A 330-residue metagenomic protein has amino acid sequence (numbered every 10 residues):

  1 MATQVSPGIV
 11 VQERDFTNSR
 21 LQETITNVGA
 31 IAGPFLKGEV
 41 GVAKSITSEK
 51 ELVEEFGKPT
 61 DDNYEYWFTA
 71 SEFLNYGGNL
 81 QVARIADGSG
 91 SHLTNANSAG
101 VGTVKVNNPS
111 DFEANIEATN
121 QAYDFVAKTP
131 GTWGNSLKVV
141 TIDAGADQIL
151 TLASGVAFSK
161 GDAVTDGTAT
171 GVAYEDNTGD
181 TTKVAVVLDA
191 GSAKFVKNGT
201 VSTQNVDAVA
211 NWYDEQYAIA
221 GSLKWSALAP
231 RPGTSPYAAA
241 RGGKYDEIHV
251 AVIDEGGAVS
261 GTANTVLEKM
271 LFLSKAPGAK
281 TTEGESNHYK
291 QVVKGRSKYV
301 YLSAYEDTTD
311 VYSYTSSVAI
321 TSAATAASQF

Functional and structural regions predicted by a protein language model:
M1-F330: Surface-exposed assembly/interface segments
